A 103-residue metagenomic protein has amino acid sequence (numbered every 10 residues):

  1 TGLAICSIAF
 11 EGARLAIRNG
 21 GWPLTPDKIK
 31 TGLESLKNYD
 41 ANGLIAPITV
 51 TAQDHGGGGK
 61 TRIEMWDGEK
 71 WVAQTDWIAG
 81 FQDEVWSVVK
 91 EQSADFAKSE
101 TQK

Functional and structural regions predicted by a protein language model:
T1-K103: Extracytosolic ligand-binding ectodomains
